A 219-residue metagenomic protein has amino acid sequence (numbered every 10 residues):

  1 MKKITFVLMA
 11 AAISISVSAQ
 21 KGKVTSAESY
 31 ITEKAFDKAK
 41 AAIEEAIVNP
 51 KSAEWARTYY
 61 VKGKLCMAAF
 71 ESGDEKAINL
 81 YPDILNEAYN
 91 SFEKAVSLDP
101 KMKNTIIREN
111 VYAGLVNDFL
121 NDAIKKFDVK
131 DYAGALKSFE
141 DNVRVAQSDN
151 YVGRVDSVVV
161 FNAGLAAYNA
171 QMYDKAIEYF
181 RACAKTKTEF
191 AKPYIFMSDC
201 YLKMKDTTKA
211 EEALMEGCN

Functional and structural regions predicted by a protein language model:
Q20-D74, I78-L80: Start-of-domain marker
T32, A68, D128, N169 (+1 more regions): Register position in tetratricopeptide repeats
A46, A95, N142, A182-C183 (+1 more regions): Canonical positions in the second alpha-helix
A53, K64-K137, D141-V158, K185: Short coil/linker segments at helix-helix boundaries
